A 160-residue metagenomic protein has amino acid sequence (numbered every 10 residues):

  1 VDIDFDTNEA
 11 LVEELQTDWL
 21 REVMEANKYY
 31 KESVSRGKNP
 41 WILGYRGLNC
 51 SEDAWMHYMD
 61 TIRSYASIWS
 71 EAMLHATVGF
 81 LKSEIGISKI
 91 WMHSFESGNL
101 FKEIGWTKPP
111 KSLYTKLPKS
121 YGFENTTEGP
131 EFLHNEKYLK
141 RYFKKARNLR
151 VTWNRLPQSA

Functional and structural regions predicted by a protein language model:
I3-K111, K116: Acyl-donor binding region in acyl/amide transferases
E103-K137: Acidic, Ser/Thr-rich peripheral helices and adjacent loops at domain boundaries
T127-A160: Active-site or metal-binding loop neighborhoods of secreted/extracellular toxin and effector enzymes
